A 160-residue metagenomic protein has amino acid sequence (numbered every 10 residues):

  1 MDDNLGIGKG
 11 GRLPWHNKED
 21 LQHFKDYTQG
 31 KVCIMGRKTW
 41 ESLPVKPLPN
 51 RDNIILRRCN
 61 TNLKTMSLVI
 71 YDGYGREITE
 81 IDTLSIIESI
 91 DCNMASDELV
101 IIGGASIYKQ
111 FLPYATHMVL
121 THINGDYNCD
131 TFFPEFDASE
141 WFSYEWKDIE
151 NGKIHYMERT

Functional and structural regions predicted by a protein language model:
M1-T160: Enzymes that bind and transform nitrogen-containing heteroaromatic metabolites
